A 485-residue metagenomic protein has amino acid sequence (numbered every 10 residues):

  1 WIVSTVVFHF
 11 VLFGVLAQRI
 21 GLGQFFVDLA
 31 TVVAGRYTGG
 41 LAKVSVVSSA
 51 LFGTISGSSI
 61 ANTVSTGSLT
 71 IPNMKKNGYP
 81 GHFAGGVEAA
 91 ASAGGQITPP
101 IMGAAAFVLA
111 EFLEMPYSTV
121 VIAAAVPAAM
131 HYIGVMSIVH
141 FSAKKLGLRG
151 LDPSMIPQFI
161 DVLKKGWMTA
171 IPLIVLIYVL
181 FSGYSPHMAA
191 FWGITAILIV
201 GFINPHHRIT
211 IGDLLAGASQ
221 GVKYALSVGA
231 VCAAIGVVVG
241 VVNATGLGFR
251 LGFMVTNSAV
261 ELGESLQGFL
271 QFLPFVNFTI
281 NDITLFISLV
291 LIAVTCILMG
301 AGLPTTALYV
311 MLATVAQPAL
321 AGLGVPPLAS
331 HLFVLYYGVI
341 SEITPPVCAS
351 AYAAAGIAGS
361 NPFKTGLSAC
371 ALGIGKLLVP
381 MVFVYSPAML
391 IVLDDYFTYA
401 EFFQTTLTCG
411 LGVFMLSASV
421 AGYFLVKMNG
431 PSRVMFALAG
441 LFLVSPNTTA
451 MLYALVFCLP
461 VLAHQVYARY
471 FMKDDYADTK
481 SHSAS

Functional and structural regions predicted by a protein language model:
W1-Q24, H187, F191, D213-M254 (+4 more regions): Core transmembrane alpha-helical segments of multi-pass membrane transporters/permeases
V6, F10, L41, S49 (+9 more regions): Hydrophobic alpha-helical transmembrane segments in multi-pass membrane proteins
V6-V7, D28, G39-G53, G78-A93 (+5 more regions): Alpha-helical transmembrane segments of multi-pass membrane proteins
F13-Q18, S49-S58, A90-Q96, L180 (+4 more regions): Transmembrane alpha-helix interface/packing and boundary motifs in multi-pass membrane proteins, characterized by
V27-G95, I101-V108, E114, T305-Y337 (+1 more regions): Hydrophobic transmembrane alpha-helices that form the pore/transport pathway of multi-pass ion and small-solute
A50-L51, A93, A104, V108-F112 (+6 more regions): Alpha-helical transmembrane segments of multipass membrane proteins
I122-L226, A349-L441, R469-A484: Long, contiguous bundles of hydrophobic transmembrane helices that form the permeation core of multi-pass
V242-N257, P387-Y399: Membrane-interface helix termini and inter-helical loops of multi-pass transporters
